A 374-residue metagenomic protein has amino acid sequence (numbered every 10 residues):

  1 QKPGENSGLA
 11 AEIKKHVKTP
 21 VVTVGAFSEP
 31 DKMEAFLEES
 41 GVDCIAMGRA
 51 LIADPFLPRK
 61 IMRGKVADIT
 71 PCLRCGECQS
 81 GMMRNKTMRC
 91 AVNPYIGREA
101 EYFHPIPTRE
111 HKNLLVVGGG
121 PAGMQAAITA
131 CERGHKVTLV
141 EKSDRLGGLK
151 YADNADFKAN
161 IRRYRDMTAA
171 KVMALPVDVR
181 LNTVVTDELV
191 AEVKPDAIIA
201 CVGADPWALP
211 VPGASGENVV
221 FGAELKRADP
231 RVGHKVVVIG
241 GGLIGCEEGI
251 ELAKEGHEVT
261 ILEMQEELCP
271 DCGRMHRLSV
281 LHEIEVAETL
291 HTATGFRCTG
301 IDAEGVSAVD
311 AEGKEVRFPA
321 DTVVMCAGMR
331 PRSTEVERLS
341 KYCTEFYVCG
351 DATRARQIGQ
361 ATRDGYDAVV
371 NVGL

Functional and structural regions predicted by a protein language model:
Q1-P3, S40, M62-K65, A155-A159 (+4 more regions): Short, hinge-like loop/turn segments at secondary-structure boundaries
Q1-V117, P121, Q125-E132, K136-V137 (+2 more regions): Flavin-dependent oxidoreductase catalytic cores
E12, A35-F36, K60, K171 (+4 more regions): Well-formed, non-transmembrane alpha-helical positions, independent of function
D31, L37, T108-V140, R180-K194 (+4 more regions): Rossmann-like dinucleotide/flavin-binding elements
G41, V172-D178, S215-N218, I284-H291 (+1 more regions): A short helix-to-beta-strand connector/capping loop
V42, V172, P195-D196, A320-D321: Local beta-strand N-terminus motif with an aromatic residue
L73-K86, P195-P206, P210-V211: Helix-enriched interaction subdomains in cytosolic or periplasmic regions, typified by TIR/SEFIR signaling/NADase cores
L139-L175, R227, E251-F296, T353: Rossmann-like dinucleotide-binding cores of NAD(P)H-dependent redox enzymes
